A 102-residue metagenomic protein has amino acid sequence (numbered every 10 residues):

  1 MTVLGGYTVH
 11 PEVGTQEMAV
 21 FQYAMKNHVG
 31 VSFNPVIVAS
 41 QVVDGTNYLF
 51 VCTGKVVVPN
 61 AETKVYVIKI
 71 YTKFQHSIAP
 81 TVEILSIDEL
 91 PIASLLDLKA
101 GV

Functional and structural regions predicted by a protein language model:
M1-V102: N- and C-terminal low-complexity/disordered segments
